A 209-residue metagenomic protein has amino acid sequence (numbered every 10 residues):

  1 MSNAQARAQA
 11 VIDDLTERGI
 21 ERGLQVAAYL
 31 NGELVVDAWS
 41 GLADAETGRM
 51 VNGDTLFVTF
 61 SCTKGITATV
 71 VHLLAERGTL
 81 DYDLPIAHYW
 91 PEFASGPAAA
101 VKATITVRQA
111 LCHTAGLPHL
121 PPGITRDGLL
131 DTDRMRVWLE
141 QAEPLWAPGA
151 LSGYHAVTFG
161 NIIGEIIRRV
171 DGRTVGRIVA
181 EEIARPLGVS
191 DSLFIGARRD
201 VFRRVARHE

Functional and structural regions predicted by a protein language model:
M1-T59, Q141: Short, conserved catalytic-motif segment at the N-terminal edge
A4, Y82, A103, G128-D131: Residue-level signature of the cytosolic catalytic core of signaling kinases
G53, V58-C62, L74-P118, P122 (+2 more regions): Active-site helix/loop module of the DD-peptidase/beta-lactamase fold, centered on the serine-lysine SxxK catalytic
G65-V70, T158-I166: Short amphipathic alpha-helical face segments that pack within enzyme cores and frequently flank/anchor catalytic
L129-V137, A156: Amphipathic alpha-helical interface segments
A142-G149: Cytochrome P450 catalytic-domain "roof"
G149-T158: Cytochrome P450
